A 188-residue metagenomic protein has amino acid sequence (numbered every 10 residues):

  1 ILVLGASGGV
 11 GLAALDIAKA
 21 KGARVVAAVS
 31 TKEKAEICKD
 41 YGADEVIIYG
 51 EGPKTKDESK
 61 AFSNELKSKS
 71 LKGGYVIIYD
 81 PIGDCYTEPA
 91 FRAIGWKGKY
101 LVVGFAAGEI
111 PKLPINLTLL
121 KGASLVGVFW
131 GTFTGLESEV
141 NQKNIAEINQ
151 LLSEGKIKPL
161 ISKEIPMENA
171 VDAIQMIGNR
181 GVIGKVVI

Functional and structural regions predicted by a protein language model:
L2, V76-Y79, L101: N-terminal Rossmann-like NAD(P) cofactor-binding module of classical short-chain dehydrogenase/reductase
G5-A6, I82: NAD(P)H cofactor-binding loop motif with strongest signal on the N-terminal glycine-rich segment
A6-S7, F105: Glycine-rich Rossmann-fold phosphate-binding loop(s) that bind the pyrophosphate of adenine dinucleotide cofactors
S7, G11, L15: N-terminal Rossmann NAD(P)H-binding glycine-rich loop of SDR-like oxidoreductase domains
K19-Y86, V140: Adenosine-nucleotide cofactor-binding segment
V29-K32, C38, C85-I157: Glycine-rich phosphate-binding loop and adjacent beta-alpha segment of Rossmann(oid) nucleotide-cofactor-binding
L71, G95, G181-V182: Short conserved AdoMet
L136-I188: C-terminal hydrophobic helical "lid"/dimerization subdomain of Rossmann-like NAD(P)H-dependent oxidoreductases
